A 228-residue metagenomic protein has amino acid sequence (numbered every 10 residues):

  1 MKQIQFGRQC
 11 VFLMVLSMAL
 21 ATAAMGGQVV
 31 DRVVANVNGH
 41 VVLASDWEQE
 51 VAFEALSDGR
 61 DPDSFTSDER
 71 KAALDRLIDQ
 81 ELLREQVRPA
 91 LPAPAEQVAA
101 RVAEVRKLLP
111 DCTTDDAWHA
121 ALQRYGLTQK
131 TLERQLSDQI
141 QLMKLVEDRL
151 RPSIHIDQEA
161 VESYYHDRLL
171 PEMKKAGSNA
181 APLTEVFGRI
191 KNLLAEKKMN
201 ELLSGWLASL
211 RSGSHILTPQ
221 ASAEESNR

Functional and structural regions predicted by a protein language model:
M1-G7: N-terminal secretory signal peptides that target proteins for export/translocation
Q3, A19-A21, E85: Short intrinsically disordered, low-complexity coil segments enriched in acidic
C10-A21: Bacterial N-terminal signal peptides
T22, E50-A52, S57, P89 (+1 more regions): Hydrophobic alpha-helical segments
A23-Q28: Boundary at the C-terminal end of the N-terminal hydrophobic targeting segment
V29-N36, V42, F65-R228: Peptidyl-prolyl cis-trans isomerase
V33-D63: N-terminal targeting signals for Sec/Tat export/insertion, comprising classic cleavable signal peptides
